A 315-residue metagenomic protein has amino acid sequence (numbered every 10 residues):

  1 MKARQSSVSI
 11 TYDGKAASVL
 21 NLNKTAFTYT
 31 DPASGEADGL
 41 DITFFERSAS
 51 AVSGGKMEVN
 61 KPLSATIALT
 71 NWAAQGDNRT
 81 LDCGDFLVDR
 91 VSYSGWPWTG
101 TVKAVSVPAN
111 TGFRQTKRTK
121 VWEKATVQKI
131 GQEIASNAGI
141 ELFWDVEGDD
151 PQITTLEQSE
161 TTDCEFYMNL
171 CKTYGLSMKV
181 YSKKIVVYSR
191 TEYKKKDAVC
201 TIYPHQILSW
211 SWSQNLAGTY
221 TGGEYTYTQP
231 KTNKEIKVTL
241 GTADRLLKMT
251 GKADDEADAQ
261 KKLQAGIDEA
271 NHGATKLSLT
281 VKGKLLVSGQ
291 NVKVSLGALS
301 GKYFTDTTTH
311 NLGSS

Functional and structural regions predicted by a protein language model:
M1-A109: Assembly/oligomerization scaffold segments
K2, T99-N110, W144-S211: Short beta-strand-centered interaction patches in the first periplasmic/extracellular domains of large envelope
F27-E58, I207-S315: An acidic/polar, Gly/Ser/Thr-rich interaction patch typically located in mid-to-C-terminal regions of proteins
D41-T43, A104, K117-F143, Q158-Y181 (+1 more regions): Amphipathic, non-transmembrane alpha-helical segments in extracytoplasmic/periplasmic proteins
I67-L69, S189, L296-A298: Conserved "cap/hinge" positions at secondary-structure junctions
L69-Q75, G112, G139-E147, Q152-I153: Sec-dependent N-terminal signal peptides of Gram-negative outer-membrane/periplasmic proteins
D77-S94, T191-K194, F304-S315: Short, compositionally biased
N110-K117: Acidic/histidine-rich, surface-exposed loop or edge segments in extracytoplasmic proteins
